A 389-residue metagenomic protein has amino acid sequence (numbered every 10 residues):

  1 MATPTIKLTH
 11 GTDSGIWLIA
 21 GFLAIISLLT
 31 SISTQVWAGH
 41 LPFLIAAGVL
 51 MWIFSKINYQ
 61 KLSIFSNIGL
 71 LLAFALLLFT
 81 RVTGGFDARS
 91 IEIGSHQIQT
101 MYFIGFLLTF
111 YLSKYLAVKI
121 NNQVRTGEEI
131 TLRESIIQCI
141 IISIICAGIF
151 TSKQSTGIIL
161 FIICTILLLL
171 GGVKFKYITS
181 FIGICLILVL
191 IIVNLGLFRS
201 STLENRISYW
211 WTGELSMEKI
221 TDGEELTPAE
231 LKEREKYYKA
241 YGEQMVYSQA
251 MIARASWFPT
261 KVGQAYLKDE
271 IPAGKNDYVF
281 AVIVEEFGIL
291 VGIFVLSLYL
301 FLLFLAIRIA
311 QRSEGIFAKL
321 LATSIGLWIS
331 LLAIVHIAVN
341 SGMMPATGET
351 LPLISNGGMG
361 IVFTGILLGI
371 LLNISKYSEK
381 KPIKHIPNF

Functional and structural regions predicted by a protein language model:
A2-Q35, G39-S152, I337-L351, N356 (+2 more regions): Membrane-helix boundary/helix-loop-helix interface segments in multi-pass membrane proteins
P42-A46, E286-A306: Hydrophobic alpha-helical transmembrane segments
N67-I68, E134-F150, S155-L195, E204: Hydrophobic alpha-helical segments of polytopic membrane proteins
S90, T179-V291, F317: Hydrophobic, glycine- and aromatic-enriched re-entrant/interface helices and adjoining loop segments
T109, S113, S200, L300-L303 (+4 more regions): Alpha-helical transmembrane segments of polytopic integral membrane proteins, especially the permease/helical cores
N122-E134, Y177, I307-L327, I383: Membrane-interface helix-loop-helix junctions at transmembrane boundaries of multi-pass membrane enzymes, predominantly
I149, C164-Y177, A265-V291, G348-V362: Interfacial segments of multi-pass membrane proteins
R308-G348, I354: Loop-to-helix entry and N-terminal half of a specific, functionally important transmembrane alpha helix in multi-pass
